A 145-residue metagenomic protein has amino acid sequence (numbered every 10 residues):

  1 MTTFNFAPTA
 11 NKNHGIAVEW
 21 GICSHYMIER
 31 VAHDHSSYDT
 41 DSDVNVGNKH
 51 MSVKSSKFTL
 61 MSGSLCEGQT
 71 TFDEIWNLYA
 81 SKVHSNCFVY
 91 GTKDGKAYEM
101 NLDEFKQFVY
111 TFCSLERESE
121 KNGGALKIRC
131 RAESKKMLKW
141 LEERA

Functional and structural regions predicted by a protein language model:
M1-A145: Nucleic-acid endonuclease domains
